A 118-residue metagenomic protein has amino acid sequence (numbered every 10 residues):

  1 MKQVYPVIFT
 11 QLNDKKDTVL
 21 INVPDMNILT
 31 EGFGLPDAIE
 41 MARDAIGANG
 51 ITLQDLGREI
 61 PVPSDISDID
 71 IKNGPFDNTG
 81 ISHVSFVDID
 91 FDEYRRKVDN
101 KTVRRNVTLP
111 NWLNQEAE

Functional and structural regions predicted by a protein language model:
M1-Y5, G47-V107, W112-E118: Short, charged, surface-exposed hinge/linker loops at domain edges that act as mobile lids or interdomain connectors
Y5, N13-K15, L35-P36, D90-D92: Short secondary-structure boundary micro-motifs
F9-D25: Short aromatic-glycine-(Arg/Gly/Cys) micro-motifs in beta-strand/loop hairpins
P24-N27, R58: Flexible, active-site-adjacent loop/turn segments at secondary-structure boundaries
M26-D37, N106: A short, exposed loop/beta-hairpin motif centered on an aromatic-Gly-Thr core
L29-G32, A42, L56, P63: Surface-exposed loop/turn and secondary-structure junction residues enriched for glycine/proline
P36-I51: A short, charged, amphipathic alpha-helix used as a generic interaction element across diverse proteins
